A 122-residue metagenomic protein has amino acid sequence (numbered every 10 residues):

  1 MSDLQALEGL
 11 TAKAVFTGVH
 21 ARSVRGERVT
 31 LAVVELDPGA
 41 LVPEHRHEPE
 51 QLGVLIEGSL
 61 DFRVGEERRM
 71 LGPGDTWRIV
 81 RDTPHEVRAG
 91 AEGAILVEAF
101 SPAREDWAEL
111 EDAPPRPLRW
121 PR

Functional and structural regions predicted by a protein language model:
M1-R28, A32, E109-R122: A short, N-terminal "cap"/entry segment at the start of jelly-roll beta-barrel domains of the cupin/DSBH fold
T17, A32-R46: Conserved short histidine dyad/triad with adjacent acidic residue
T30, S59-D61, R68, P84 (+1 more regions): Structural motif
V34, G53, W77: Conserved GNAT-family N-acetyltransferase fold
E50-L60, G65: Glycine- and acidic-residue-biased ligand/ion/polar-headgroup-sensing regions
S59, T76-V80, A113: A beta-strand edge to alpha-helix "cap/lid" segment located at domain peripheries
E67-R81: Short acidic-glycine-tyrosine-enriched beta hairpin
R81-D106: Ligand-binding loop in jelly-roll beta-barrel domains
